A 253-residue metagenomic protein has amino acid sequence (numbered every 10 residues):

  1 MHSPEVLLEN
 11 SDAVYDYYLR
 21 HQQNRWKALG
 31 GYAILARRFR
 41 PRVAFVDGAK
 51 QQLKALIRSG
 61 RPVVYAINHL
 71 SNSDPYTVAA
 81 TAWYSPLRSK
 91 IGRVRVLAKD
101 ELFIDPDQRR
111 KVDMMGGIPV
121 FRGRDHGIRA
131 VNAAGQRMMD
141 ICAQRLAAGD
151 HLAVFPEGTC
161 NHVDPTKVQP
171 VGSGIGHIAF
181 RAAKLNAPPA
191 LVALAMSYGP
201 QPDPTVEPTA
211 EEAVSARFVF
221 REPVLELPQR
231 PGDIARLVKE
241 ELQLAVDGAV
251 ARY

Functional and structural regions predicted by a protein language model:
Y17, I57-A130: Catalytic core of membrane glycerolipid acyltransferases/transacylases, capturing the structured, soluble-facing
L19-R42, D105-M115, T209-E211: Alpha-helical membrane-targeting segments
L35-P62: A short, well-structured juxtamembrane/interface segment
G60-P62, G92, A148-D150, A187-P188: Short coil/turn segments at beta-strand junctions that form active-site/ligand-binding loops
R109-R110, H151, G158-D233: A cross-family acyltransferase "interaction/gating" segment
A130-M138: Glycine-rich anion/phosphate-binding loops
I141-A147: Short amphipathic alpha-helices and their capping/turn segments at secondary-structure boundaries
P223, P228-Y253: A cross-taxonomic marker for long C-terminal extensions/tails that follow the last structured domain
